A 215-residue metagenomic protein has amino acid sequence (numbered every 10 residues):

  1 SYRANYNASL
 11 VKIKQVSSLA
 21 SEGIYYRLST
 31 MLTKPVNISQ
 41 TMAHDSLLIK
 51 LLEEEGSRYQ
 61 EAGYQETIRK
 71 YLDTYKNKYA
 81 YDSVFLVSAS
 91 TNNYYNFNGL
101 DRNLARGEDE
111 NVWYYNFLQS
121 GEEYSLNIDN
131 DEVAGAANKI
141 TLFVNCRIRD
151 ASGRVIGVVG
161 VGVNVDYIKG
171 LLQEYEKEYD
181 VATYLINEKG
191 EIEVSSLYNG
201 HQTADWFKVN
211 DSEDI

Functional and structural regions predicted by a protein language model:
S1-S57: Juxtamembrane extracytoplasmic/periplasmic/luminal helical "stalk" adjacent to the first N-terminal
L19-Y26, N37, K70, V112 (+2 more regions): Generic recognition of well-ordered alpha-helical segments within structured catalytic/regulatory domains
H44, V84-N92, A182-G190: Short hydrophobic alpha-helical segments used for membrane anchoring or interfacial signaling
I49-L52, V87-G99, G190-L197: Amphipathic coiled-coil signal-relay and dimerization helices
R58-Y71, N98-D131, L197-I215: Extracytoplasmic/periplasmic sensor domains and loops in membrane signaling proteins
Q65-K78, R154, V158-Q202, N210-E213: Solvent-exposed, extracytoplasmic
N77-A80, S88-N164, I168-G170, E174: Extracytoplasmic/periplasmic ligand-binding sensor regions of membrane-associated signaling proteins
D82-S83, F143-V144, D180-A182: Short loop/turn microsegments at loop-to-beta-strand junctions
